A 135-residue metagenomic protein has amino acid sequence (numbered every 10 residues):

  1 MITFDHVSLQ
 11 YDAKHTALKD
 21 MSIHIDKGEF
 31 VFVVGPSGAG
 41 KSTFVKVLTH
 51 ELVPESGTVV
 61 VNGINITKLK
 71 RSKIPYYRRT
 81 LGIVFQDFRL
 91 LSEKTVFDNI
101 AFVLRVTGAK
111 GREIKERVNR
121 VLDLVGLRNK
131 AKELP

Functional and structural regions predicted by a protein language model:
F32, P75, R79-R89, K94: ABC nucleotide-binding domain signature
V34-P36: The feature captures the beta-strand-to-loop junction immediately N-terminal to the Walker
T49: Helix-to-loop junction immediately C-terminal to a conserved catalytic motif
E55-N65: ABC nucleotide-binding domain "signature motif"
I64-N65, A101, R105, R112-K130: Conserved ABC ATPase "signature" region
I66-G82, G111: ABC ATPase NBD coupling module
E93-A101: Short coil-to-helix segment of the ABC ATPase nucleotide-binding domain corresponding to the Q-loop/switch region
